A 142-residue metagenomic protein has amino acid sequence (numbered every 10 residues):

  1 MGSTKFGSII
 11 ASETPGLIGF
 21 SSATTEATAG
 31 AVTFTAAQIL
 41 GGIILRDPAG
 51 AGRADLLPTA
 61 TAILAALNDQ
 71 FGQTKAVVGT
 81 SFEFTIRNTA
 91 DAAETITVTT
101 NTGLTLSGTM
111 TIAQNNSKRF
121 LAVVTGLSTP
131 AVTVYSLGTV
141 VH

Functional and structural regions predicted by a protein language model:
G2-T100, G126-H142: Exposed extracellular interaction/assembly regions and N-terminal maturation sites
E83, S107-T109: Intrinsically disordered, low-complexity segments enriched in polar/charged residues with Gly/Pro, especially when
T102-T105: Short, solvent-exposed loop/linker segments at beta-strand-coil boundaries, enriched for Pro/Gly and Ser/Thr
T109-S117: Tight coil/turn sites that cap or link beta-strands
K118-A122: Short tryptophan-centered beta-strand motifs in secreted/extracellular beta-sheet-rich domains of glycan-recognition
